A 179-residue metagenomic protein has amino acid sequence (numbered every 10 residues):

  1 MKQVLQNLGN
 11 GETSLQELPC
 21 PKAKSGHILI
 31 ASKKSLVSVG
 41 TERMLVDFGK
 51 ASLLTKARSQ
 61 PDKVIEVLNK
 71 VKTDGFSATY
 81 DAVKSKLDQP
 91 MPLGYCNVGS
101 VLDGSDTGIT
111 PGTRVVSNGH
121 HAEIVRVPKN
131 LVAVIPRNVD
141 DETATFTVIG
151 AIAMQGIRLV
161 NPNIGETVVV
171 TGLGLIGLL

Functional and structural regions predicted by a protein language model:
M1-E42, V46, T113-V116, K129: Conserved, well-structured beta-alpha core segment at the onset of a catalytic domain
P21-L36, G49-N118: Glycine-rich beta-strand-centered segment in the early N-terminal region that forms part of a ligand/cofactor-binding
K34, T113-R114, I124, T167 (+1 more regions): Residue-level marker of beta-strand positions
P92, N118-N130: A structural motif shared across PLP-dependent enzymes of the aminotransferase-like
V98, K129, M154-I157: Predominant activation on well-ordered alpha-helical scaffold segments within soluble catalytic domains
N130-E142: Glycine/charged-rich beta-loop-alpha catalytic/anionic-binding loops adjacent to active sites
T143-L179: Mid-domain Rossmann-like dinucleotide-binding core that forms the NAD(H)/NADP(H) cofactor-binding site
